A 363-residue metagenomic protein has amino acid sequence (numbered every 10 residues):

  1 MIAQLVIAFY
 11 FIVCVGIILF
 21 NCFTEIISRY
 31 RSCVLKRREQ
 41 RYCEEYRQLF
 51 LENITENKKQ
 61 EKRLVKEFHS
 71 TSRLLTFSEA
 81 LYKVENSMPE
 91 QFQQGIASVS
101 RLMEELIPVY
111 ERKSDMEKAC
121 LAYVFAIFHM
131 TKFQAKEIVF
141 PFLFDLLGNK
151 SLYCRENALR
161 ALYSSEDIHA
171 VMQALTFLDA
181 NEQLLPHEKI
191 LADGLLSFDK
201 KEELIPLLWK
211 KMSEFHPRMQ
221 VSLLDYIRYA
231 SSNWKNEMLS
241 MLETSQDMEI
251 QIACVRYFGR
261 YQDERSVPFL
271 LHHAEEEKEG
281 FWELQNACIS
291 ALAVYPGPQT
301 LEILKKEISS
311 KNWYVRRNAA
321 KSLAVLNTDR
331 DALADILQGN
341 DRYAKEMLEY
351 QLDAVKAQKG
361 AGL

Functional and structural regions predicted by a protein language model:
M1-E39: N-terminal signal-anchor transmembrane alpha helix of single-pass membrane proteins, serving as the membrane-anchoring
M1-V6, E275, E349-L363: Short, Lys/Arg-enriched, disordered terminal segments
F23-K113: N-terminal topogenic membrane-targeting module
R47, E61, L74, K235 (+7 more regions): Short amphipathic alpha-helical segments that mediate assembly, nucleic-acid/protein binding, or membrane association
E61-V65, A97-E111, F133-L146, I168-D179 (+6 more regions): Amphipathic alpha-helical scaffolding segments comprising HEAT/armadillo-like alpha-solenoid repeats
E79, S87-A97, A119-K132, E156-E166 (+8 more regions): Structural detector for internal amphipathic alpha-helices that build alpha-solenoid repeat scaffolds
E105-M130, Q134-F142, S151-R160: Structured extramembrane domains adjacent to transmembrane segments
K113-D115, K150-L152, E182-L185, F215-H216 (+4 more regions): Short inter-helical turns and helix N-cap capping residues of alpha-solenoid HEAT/ARM repeat scaffolds
